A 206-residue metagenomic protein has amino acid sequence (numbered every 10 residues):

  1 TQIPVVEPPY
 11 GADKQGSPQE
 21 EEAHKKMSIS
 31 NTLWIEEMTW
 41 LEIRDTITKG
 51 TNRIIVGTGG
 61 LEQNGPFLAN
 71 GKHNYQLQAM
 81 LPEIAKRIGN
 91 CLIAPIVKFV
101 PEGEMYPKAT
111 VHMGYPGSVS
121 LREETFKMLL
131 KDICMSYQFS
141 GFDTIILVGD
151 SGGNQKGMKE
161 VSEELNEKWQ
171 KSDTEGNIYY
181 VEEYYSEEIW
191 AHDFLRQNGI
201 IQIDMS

Functional and structural regions predicted by a protein language model:
Q2-A69: Active-site and ligand/interface coordination hotspots across diverse enzymes and nucleic-acid-associated assemblies
W34, F99-M205: Active-site histidine-anchored catalytic micro-motif
K49-G57, N90-P107: Short coil-to-beta-strand
G59-E62, N74, V97-K98: Short glycine-rich, polar/acidic loop-and-turn segments at beta strand-coil junctions
P66, G71, L92-P95, S172: Extended amphipathic ligand-handling, pore-lining, and cofactor/metal-binding catalytic surfaces
F67-N74, Y106-T110: Glycine-rich loop at the start of a catalytic domain that most often binds anionic cofactors/ligands
H73-A85: Short catalytic helix/loop segments, enriched in acidic residues and glycine and frequently bearing histidine
I88-G89, W169: A broad structural signal for alpha-helix termini and local helix breaks/kinks
